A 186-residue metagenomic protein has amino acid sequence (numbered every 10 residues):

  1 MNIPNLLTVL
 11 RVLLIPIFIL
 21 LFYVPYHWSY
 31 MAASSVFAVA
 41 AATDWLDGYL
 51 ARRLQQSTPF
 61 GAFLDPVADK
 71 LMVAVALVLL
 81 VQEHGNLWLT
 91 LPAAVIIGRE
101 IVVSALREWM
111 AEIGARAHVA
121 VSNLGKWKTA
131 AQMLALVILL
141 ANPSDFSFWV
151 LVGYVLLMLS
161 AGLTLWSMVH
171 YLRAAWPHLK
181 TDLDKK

Functional and structural regions predicted by a protein language model:
M1-N5, V9, L14-I15, S34-A41 (+1 more regions): C-terminal membrane-associated helical module and adjoining short loops/tails
L10, A51, V67-A74, A130-L134: Loop-to-transmembrane-helix entry motif
L13, A42-Y49, V67, L71 (+2 more regions): Active-site His/Glu-centered metal-binding helix of metallohydrolases
L14-F60, A76-I97, V150-L165: Membrane-embedded alpha-helical segments that form the functional core of polytopic membrane enzymes, especially those
D44, S57, I101, M110 (+1 more regions): Short glycine- and Lys/Arg-enriched binding-loop motifs that mark or flank ligand-binding interfaces
A51, L77-V81, L106, M110-A111 (+1 more regions): Hydrophobic alpha-helical interface/terminus motif in multipass membrane transporters
L64-V67, A94-V95, S122-G125: Cytoplasmic-side transmembrane-helix entry/capping segments in multi-pass membrane proteins
P92, R99-W109, A130, L134-V137: Mid-bilayer segments of alpha-helical transmembrane spans in multi-pass integral membrane proteins that mediate
